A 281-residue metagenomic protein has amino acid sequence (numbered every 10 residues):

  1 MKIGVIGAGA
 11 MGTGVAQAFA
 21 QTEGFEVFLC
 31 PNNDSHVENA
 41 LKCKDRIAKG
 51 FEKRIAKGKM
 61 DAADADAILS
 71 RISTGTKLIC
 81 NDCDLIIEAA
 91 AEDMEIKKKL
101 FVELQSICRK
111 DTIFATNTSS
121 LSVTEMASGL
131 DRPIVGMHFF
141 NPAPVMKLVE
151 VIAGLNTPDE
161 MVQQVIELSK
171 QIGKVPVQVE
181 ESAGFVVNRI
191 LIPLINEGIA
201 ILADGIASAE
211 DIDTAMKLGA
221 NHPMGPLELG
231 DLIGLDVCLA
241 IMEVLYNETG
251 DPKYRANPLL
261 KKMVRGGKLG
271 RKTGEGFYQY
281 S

Functional and structural regions predicted by a protein language model:
M1, G24, K170-E181, A203-D204 (+1 more regions): NAD(P)-dependent Rossmann-like dehydrogenase/reductase catalytic/cofactor-binding core
M1-K53: NAD(P)+-binding Rossmann beta1-loop-alpha1 motif at the extreme N-terminus of oxidoreductases
G24-F25, L29-N32, P142-V151, P223: Acidic/polar active-site rim loop that often engages polyanionic ligands
F28, S73-G75, I87, V135 (+1 more regions): Hydrophobic/aromatic beta-strand patches that form the interior of the parallel beta-sheet core in alpha/beta enzyme
S35, E52-I113, L121: Rossmann-like NAD(P)-binding element
I113-E180, N188: Rossmann-fold dinucleotide-binding core
